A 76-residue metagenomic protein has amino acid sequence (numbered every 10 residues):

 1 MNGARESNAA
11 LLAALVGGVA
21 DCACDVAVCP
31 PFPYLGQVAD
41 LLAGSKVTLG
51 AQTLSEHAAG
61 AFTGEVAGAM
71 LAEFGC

Functional and structural regions predicted by a protein language model:
M1-V66: Conserved N-terminal beta1-alpha1 strand-loop-helix module at the mouth
G64, A72-G75: Non-catalytic positions within long, well-ordered alpha-helices that form the structural scaffold/packing of enzyme
